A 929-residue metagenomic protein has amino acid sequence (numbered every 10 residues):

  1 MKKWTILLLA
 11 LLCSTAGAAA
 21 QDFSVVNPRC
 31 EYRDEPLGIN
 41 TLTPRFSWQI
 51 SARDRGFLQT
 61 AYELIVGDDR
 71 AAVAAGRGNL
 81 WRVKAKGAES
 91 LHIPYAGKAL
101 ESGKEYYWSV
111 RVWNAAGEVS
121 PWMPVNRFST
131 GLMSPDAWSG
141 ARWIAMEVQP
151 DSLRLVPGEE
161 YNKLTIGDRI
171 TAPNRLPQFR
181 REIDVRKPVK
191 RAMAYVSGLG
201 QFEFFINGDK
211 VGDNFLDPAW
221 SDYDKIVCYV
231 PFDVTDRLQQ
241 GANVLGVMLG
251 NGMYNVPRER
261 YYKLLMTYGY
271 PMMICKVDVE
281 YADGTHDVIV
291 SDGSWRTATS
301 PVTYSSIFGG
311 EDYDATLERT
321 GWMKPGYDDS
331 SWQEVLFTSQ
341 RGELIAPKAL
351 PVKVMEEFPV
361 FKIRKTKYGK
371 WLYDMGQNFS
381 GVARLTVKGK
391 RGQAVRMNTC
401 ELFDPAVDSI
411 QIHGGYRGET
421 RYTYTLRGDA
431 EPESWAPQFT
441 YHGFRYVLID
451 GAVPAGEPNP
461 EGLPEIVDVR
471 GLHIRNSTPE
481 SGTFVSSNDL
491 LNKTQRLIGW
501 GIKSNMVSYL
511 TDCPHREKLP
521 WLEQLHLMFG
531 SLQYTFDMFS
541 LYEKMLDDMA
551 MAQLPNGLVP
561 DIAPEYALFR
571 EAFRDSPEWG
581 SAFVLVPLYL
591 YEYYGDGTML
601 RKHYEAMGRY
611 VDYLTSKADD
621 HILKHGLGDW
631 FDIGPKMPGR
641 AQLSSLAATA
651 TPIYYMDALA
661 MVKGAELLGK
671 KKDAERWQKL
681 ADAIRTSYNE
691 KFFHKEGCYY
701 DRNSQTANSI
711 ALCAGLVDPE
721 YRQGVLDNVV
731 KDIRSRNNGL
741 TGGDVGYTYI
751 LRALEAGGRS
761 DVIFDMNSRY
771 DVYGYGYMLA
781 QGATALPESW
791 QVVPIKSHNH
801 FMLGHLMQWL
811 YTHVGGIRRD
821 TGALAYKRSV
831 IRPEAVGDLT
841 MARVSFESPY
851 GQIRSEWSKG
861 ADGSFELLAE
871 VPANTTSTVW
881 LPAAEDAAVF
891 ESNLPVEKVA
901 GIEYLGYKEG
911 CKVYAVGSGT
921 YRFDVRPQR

Functional and structural regions predicted by a protein language model:
I6-T15: Bacterial N-terminal signal peptides
A18-A20: Boundary at the C-terminal end of the N-terminal hydrophobic targeting segment
F23-E105, S109-R516, E523-Q524, S540-E543 (+2 more regions): Extracellular/oxidizing-compartment recognition motifs
A192-V196, I206, V382-E401, V447-A452 (+5 more regions): Alpha-helical support elements that line or immediately flank enzyme active sites and cofactor-binding pockets
Q201, D292-T299, Y446, P454-L497 (+8 more regions): Active-site acid/base region of carbohydrate-active enzymes
D209-D224, D404-E419, F539-R640, D771-Q791: Helix-terminus loop motifs that line ligand-binding clefts
L245, Y313-D314, E517, T535 (+5 more regions): C-terminal capping/lid segments that line or modulate ligand- or cofactor-binding pockets
L265, G269-D278, I289-G326, I345-E357 (+1 more regions): Non-catalytic C-terminal accessory modules of carbohydrate-active enzymes
